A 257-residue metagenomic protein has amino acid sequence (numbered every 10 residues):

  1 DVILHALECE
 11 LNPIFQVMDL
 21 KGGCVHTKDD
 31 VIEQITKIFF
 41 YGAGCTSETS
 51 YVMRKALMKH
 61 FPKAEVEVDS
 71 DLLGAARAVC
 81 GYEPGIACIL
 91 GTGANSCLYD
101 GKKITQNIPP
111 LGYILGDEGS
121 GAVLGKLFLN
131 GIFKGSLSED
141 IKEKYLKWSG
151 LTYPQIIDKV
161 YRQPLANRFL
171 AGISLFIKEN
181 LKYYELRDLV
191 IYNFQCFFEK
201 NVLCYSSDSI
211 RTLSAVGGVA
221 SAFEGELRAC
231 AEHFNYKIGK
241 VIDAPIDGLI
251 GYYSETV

Functional and structural regions predicted by a protein language model:
D1-I38, V52-A56, H60-F61, V79-I86 (+1 more regions): ATP-binding/phosphotransfer module of carbohydrate and carboxylate kinases, centering on a glycine-rich
V2, Y41-S47: Alpha-helical substrate-recognition element adjacent to the catalytic core
Y41, C97, K178: Residues in well-ordered beta-strands of folded domains
T46-E143: Phosphate-binding/catalytic loop of phosphoryl-transfer enzymes
